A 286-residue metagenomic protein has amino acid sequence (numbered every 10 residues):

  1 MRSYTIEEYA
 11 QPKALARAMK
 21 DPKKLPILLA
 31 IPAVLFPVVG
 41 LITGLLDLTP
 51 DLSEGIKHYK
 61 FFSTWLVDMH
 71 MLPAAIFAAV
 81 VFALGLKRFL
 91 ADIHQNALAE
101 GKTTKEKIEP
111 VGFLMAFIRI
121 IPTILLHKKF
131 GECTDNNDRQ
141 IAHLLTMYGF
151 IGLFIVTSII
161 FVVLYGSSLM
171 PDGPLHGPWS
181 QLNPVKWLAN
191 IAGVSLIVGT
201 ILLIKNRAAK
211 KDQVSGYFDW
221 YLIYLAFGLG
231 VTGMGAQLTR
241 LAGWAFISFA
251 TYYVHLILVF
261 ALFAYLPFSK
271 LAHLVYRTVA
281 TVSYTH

Functional and structural regions predicted by a protein language model:
M1-G166: Iron-sulfur-cluster electron-transfer modules
T64-A78, L182-I191, H255-L258: Alpha-helical transmembrane segments
M71-A83, I197, Y252-L274: Alpha-helical membrane-embedded segments
A142-Y148, H176-A192: Transmembrane alpha-helix entry/boundary detector in multi-pass membrane proteins
K186-L203, L225-G230: Generic alpha-helical transmembrane segments
L202-Y217: Alpha-helical transmembrane segments
A236-L256: Extracellular/periplasmic helix-loop-helix junctions in multi-pass membrane proteins
T285-H286: Conserved small/polar residues in nucleotide/adenosyl-binding loops
